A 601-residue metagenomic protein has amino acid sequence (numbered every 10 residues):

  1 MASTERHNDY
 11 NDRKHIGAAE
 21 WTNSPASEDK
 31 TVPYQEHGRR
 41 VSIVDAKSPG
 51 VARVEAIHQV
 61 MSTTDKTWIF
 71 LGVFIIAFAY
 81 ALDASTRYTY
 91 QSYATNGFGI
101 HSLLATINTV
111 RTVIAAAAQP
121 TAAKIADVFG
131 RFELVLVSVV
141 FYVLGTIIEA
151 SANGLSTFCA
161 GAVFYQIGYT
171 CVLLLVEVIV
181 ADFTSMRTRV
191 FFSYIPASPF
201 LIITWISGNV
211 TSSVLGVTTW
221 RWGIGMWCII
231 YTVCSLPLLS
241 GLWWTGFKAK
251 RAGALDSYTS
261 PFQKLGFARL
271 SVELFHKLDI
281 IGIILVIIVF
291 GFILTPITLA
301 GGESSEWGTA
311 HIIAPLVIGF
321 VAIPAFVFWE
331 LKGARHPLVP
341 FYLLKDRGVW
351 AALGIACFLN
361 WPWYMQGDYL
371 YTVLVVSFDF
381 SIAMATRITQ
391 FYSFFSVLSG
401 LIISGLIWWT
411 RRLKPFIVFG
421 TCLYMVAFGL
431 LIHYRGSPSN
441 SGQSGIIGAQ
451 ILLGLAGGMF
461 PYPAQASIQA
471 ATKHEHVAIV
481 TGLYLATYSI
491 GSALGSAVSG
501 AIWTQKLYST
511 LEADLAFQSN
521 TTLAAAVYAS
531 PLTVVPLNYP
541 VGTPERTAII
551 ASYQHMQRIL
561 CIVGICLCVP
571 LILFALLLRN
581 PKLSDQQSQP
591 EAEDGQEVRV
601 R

Functional and structural regions predicted by a protein language model:
M1-R87, S92, N96: Cytosolic juxtamembrane N-terminal segment immediately preceding the first transmembrane helix of multi-pass
A2-R40, T533-R601: Transmembrane-helix exit segments and adjacent C-terminal regions of multi-pass membrane proteins
A52, D65-A122, V172-L173, E177 (+2 more regions): Extracytoplasmic
W68, G72-F74, L82, R87-Y90 (+4 more regions): Transmembrane core module of solute transporters
A117-R131, L215, S399-P415: Helix-to-loop junctions at the C-terminal end of transmembrane segments in multipass secondary transporters
T121-I281: Helix-loop-helix hairpins in multi-pass membrane proteins, especially solute transporters
I203-L215, Q443-A526: Small-residue-rich alpha-helical segments with characteristic i,i+4
R221-L353: Hydrophobic transmembrane-helix bundles of small-molecule transporters
